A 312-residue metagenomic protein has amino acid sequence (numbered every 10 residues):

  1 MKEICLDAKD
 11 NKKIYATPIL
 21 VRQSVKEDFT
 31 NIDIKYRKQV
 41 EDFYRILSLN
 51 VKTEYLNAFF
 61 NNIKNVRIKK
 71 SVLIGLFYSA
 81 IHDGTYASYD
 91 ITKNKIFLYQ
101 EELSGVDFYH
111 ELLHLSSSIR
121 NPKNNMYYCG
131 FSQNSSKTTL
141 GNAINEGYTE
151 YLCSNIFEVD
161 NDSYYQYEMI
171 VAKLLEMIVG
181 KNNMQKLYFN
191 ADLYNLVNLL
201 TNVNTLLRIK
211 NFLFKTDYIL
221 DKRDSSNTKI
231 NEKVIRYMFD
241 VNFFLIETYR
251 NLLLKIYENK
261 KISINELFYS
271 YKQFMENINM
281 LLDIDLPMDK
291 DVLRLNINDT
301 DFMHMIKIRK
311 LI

Functional and structural regions predicted by a protein language model:
M1-L6, T149, K307-I312: Non-Sec secretion/translocation targeting segments of pathogen effectors
E3-D33: Fold-level signature of zinc-dependent metallopeptidase catalytic domains
R22-E102, P122: Auxiliary, metal-adjacent structural segments of Zn-dependent hydrolase domains
S88-D90, S118-M126, E158-D162, K181-L187: Short, solvent-exposed secondary-structure capping/transition elements
E102-G105, N161, N242: Inter-repeat boundary and helix-capping residues of tandem alpha-helical solenoids
V106-P122, E146, E150, S154: Active-site recognition of the HExxH zinc-binding catalytic motif
C129-I178: Post-HExxH zinc-binding segment in Zn-dependent metallohydrolases
S163-L311: Pan-zinc metallopeptidase signature
